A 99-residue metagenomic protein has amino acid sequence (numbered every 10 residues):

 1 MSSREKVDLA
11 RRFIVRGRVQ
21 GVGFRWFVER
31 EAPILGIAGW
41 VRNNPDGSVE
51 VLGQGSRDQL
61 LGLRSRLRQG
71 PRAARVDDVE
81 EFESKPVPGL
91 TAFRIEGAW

Functional and structural regions predicted by a protein language model:
M1-W99: Intrinsically disordered, low-complexity, mixed-charge
